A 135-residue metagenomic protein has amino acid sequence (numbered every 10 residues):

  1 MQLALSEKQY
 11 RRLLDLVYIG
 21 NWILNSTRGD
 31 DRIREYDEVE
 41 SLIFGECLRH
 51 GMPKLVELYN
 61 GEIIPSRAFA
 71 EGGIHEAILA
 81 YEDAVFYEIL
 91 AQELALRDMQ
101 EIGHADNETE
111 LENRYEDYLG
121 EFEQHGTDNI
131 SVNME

Functional and structural regions predicted by a protein language model:
M1-S26: Short, extreme N-terminal segment that most often corresponds to the first beta-strand
L14, V85, A91, L119-F122 (+1 more regions): Generic alpha-helical secondary structure signal
L16, L94-A95, M99: Amphipathic alpha-helical oligomerization segments
V17, E76, Y81-E82, E110-N113 (+1 more regions): Alpha-helical structural elements
N21-Q92: Structured domain cores in non-transmembrane regions
R97-E135: Glycine-rich, aromatic-bearing surface loops/beta-hairpins
